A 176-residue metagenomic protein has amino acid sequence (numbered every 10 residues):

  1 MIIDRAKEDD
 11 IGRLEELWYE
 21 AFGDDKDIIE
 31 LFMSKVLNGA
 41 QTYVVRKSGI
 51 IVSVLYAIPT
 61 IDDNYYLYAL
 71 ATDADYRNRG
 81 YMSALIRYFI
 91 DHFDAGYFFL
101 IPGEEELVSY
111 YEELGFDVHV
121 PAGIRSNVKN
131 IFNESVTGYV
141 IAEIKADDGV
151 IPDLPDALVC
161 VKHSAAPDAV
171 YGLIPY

Functional and structural regions predicted by a protein language model:
M1-E30, T42-R46, I50-I51, A122-G123 (+1 more regions): Short amphipathic alpha-helix that is part of the acyltransferase structural core
A6, L70-T72: Hydrophobic adenine-recognition pocket in adenosine-nucleotide-binding enzymes
D9, R13, D62, E105-E106: Short alpha-helical
A21-F22, K35-T42, R46-D63, Y68: Acetyl-CoA-dependent GNAT
Y68-A69, R77, E113: Acidic/histidine-enriched, beta-strand-rich ligand/metal-binding domains
D75-Y88: Conserved acetyl-CoA pyrophosphate-binding loop and the N-cap/start of the following alpha-helix in GNAT-like
H92-E104: Conserved GNAT acetyl-CoA-binding A-motif
E112-P121: Conserved acetyl-CoA-binding loop of GNAT-fold acetyltransferases
